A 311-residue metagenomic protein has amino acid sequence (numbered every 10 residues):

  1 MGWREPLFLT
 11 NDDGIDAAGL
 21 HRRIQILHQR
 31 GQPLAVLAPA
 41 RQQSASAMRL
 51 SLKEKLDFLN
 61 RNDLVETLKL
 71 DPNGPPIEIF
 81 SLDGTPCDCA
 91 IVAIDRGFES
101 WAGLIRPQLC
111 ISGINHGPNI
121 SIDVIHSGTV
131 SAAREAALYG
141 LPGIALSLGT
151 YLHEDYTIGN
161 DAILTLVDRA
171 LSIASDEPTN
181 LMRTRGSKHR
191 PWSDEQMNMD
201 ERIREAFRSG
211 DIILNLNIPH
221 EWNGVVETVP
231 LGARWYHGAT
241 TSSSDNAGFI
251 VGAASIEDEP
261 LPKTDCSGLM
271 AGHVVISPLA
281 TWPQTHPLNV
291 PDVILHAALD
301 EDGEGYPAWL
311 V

Functional and structural regions predicted by a protein language model:
G2-L7, A17-L104: A cross-family phosphate/adenosyl-ligand binding-site feature
L9-A17, D123-V124: Short, glycine-rich nucleotide/cofactor-binding loops
T10, L37-P39, S112-N115, A145-S147 (+2 more regions): Short beta-strand segments
I26, A132-A136: Hydrophobic/aromatic ligand-binding patch that stacks against planar heteroaromatic rings of cofactors or nucleotides
Q108-L109: Conserved acidic residues
P118-S127: Glycine/threonine-rich flexible loop motifs
D123, A137-G159: Glycine-rich phosphate/pyrophosphate-binding loops and their adjacent beta-strand/loop elements at enzyme active sites
I158-V311: Electrostatically charged, flexible surface regions
